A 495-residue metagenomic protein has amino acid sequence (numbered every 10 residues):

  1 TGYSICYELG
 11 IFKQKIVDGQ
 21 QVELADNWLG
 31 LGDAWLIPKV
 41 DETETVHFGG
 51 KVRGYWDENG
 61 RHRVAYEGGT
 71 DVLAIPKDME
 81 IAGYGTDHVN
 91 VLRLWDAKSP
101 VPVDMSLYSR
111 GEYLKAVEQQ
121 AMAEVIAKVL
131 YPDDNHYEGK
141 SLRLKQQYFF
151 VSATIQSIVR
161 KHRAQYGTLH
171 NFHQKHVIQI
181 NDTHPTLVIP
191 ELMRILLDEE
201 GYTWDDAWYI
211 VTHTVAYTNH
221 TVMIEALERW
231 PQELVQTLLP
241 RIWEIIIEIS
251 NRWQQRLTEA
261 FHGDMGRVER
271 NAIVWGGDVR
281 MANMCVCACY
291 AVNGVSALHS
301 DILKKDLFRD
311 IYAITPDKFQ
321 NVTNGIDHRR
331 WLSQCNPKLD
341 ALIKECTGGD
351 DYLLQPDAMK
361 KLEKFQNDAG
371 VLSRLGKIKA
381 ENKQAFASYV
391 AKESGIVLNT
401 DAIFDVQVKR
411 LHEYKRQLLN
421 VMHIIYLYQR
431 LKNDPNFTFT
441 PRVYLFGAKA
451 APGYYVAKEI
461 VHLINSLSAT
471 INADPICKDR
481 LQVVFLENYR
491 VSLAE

Functional and structural regions predicted by a protein language model:
T1-A494: A conserved ligand/cofactor-binding region detector
